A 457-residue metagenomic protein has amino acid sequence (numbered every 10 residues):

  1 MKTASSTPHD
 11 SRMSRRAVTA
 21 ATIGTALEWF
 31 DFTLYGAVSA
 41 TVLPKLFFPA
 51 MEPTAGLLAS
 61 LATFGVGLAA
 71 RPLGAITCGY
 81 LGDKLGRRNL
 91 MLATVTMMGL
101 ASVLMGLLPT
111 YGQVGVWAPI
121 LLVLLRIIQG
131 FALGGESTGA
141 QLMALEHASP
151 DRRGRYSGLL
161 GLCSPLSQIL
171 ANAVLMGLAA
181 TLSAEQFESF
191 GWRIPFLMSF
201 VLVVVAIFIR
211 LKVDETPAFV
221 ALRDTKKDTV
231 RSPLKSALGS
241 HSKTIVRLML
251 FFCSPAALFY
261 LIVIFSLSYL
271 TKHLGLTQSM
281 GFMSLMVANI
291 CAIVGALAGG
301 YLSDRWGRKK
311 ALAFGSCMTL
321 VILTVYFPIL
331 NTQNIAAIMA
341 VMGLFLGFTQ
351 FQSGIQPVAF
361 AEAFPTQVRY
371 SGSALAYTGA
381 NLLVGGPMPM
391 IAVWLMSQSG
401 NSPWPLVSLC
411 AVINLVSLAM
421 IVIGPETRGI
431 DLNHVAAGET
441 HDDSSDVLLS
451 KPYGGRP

Functional and structural regions predicted by a protein language model:
G36, S242-C291, G385-P389: Extracytoplasmic gate region of multi-pass secondary transporters
S39-L73: Extracellular/periplasmic helix-loop-helix junction of adjacent transmembrane segments in MFS-like secondary
A75-R87, A296-R308: Helix-to-loop junctions at the C-terminal end of transmembrane segments in multipass secondary transporters
K84-T96, R305-S316: Cytoplasmic membrane-interface "Motif A"-like loop-to-helix N-cap segments of 12-TM Major Facilitator Superfamily
T96-G115, C317-T332: C-terminal ends and interior cores of transmembrane alpha-helices in multi-pass membrane transporters/permeases
V114-G134, A336-F351: Hydrophobic core of transmembrane alpha-helices in multi-pass small-molecule transporters, especially MFS/SLC-type
R155-A179, A376-M388: Glycine-rich segments within core transmembrane alpha-helices of 12-TM secondary carriers
K309-I355: C-terminal transmembrane helical hairpin of 12-TM major facilitator-type secondary transporters
